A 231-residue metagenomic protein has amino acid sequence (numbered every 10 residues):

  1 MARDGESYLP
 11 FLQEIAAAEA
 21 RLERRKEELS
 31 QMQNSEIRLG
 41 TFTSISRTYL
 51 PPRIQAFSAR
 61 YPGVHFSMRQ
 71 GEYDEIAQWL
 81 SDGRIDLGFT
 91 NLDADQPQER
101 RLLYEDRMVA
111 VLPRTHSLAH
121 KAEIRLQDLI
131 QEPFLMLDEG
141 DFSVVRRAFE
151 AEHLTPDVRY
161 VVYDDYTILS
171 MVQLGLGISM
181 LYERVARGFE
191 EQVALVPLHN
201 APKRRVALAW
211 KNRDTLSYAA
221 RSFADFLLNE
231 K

Functional and structural regions predicted by a protein language model:
M1-E28, V109: Alpha-helical "hinge/linker" immediately C-terminal to small N-terminal DNA-binding modules
D4-F11, Y49, R53, T215-N229: Short amphipathic alpha-helical coupling segments at ligand-binding clamshell hinges and other catalytic/signaling
G5, L39, L80-S81, L129 (+2 more regions): Hydrophobic residues within well-ordered alpha-helices
S30-Q31, P97-M108, L112-F134: Flexible hinge/capping segments at coil-to-helix
N34-D95, V161-V162: Central regulatory/effector-binding core of bacterial HTH transcription factors
E72-A77, S81-R84, G140-V193: Hydrophobic hinge/microswitch elements
Q96-R107, Y166-R213: Beta-alpha-beta core module
E132-E152, L216-A224: Secondary-structure junction motif
